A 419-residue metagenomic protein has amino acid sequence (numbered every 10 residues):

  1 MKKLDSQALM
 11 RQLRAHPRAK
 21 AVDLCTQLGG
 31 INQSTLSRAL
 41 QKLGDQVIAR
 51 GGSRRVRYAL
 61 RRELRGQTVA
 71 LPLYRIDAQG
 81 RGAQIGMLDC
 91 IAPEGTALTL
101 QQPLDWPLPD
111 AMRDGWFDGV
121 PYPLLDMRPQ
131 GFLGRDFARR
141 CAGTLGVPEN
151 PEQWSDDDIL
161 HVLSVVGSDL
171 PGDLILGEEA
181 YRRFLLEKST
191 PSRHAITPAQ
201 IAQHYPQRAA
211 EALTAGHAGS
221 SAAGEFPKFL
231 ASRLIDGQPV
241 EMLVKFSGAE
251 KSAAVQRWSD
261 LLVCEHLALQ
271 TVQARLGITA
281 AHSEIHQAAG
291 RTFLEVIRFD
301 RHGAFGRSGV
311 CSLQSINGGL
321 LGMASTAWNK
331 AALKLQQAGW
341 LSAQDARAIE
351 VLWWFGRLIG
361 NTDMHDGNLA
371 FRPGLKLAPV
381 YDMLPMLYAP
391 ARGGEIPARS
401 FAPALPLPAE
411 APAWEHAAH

Functional and structural regions predicted by a protein language model:
K2-Q7, R14, R18-D23, Q27-H419: Phosphate/dinucleotide-binding and metal-coordinating scaffold of catalytic cores in nucleotide-dependent enzymes
